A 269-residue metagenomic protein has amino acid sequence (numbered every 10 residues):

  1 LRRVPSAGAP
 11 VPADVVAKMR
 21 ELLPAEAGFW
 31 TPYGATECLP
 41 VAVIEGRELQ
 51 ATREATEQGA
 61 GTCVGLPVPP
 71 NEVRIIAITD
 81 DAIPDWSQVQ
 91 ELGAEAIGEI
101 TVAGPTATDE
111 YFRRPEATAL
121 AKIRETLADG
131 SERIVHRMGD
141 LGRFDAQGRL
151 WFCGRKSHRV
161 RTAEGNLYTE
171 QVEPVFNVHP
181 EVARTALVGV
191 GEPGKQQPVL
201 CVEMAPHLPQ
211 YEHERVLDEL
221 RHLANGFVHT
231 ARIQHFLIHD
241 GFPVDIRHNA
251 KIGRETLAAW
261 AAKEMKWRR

Functional and structural regions predicted by a protein language model:
L1-G59, E72: Gly/Ser/Thr-rich phosphate-binding loop
F29, L66, P70-T101, A146-Q147: Conserved beta-loop-beta connector loops within the AMP-binding
G46-Q50, E203-M204, R254: Short, hinge-like loop/turn segments at secondary-structure boundaries
E48, H158, A259-A261: A short acidic/small-residue loop/turn micro-motif
E57-G59, T79-E95, A107-G139, E173: Conserved ANL (AMP-binding/adenylate-forming) active-site segment centered on the GW(Y/F)…HTG consensus within
E72, L141, N249: Short, surface-exposed charged micro-motifs
G104, D109-E110, A119-L120, D129-A231: AMP-binding/adenylate-forming catalytic core of the ANL superfamily
A186-G189, L200, R221-R269: Conserved C-terminal "lid"/linker of ANL adenylate-forming enzymes
